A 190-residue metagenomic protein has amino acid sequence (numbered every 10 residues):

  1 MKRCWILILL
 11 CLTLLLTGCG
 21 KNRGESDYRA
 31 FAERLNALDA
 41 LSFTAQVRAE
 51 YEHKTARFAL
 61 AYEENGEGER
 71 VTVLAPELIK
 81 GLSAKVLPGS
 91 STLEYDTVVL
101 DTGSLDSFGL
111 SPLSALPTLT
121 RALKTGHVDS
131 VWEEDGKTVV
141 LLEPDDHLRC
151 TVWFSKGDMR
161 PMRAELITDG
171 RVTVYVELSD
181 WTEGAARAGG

Functional and structural regions predicted by a protein language model:
M1-G18: Sec-dependent bacterial lipoprotein signal peptides
G18-N65, A185-G190: N-terminal leader/targeting segments and the immediate start of mature chains
R34, L60-E64, A84-K85, G126-E133 (+1 more regions): Short, exposed beta-strand/loop patches in secreted or surface proteins that constitute
N36, V47, L93-L148: Flexible, processing/modification-adjacent segments and terminal tails in exported/periplasmic/extracellular proteins
A37-A40, I79-S83, T125: A glycine-biased structural micro-motif
V47-H53, E64-G66, A75-E77, K156-D158 (+2 more regions): Beta-strand elements of well-folded, non-transmembrane domains
E63-P117, V172-V174: An acidic-aromatic
S130-G190: Gly/Pro-enriched, hydrophobic low-complexity segments that function as extracytoplasmic propeptides/linkers
